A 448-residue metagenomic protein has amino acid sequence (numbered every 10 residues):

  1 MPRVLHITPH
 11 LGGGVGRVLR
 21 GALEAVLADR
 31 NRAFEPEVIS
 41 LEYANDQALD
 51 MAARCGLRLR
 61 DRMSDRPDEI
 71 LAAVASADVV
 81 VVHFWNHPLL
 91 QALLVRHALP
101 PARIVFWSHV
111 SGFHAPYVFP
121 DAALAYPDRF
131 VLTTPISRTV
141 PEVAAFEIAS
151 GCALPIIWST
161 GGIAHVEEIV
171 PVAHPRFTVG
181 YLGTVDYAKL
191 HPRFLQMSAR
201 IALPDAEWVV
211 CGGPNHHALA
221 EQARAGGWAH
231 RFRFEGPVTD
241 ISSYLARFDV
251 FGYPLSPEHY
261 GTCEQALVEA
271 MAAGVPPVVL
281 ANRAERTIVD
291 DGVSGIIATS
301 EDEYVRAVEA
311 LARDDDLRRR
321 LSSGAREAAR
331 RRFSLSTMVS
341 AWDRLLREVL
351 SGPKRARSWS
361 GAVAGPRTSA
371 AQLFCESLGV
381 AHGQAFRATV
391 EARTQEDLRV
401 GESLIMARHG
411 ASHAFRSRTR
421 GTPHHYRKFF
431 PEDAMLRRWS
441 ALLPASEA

Functional and structural regions predicted by a protein language model:
V4-I7, G161-H165, P171-K189, L195-S198 (+1 more regions): Conserved donor-binding/catalytic core segment of Leloir-type glycosyltransferases
E37-N45, E207-A220: Glycosyltransferase donor-sugar binding loop
R54-L59, L219-V238: Nucleotide-activated donor-binding/catalytic signature segment of Leloir-type glycosyltransferases, i.e., the conserved
H114-L154, I163-A164: A short, active-site helix/loop in glycosyltransferases that binds the activated sugar's phosphate group
P254-V268, L280-N282, R286-T287: Nucleotide-sugar-dependent
A272, P276-L280: Short hydrophobic beta-strand element within catalytic cores of glycosyltransferases and related nucleotide-activated
D291-D302, A310-D315: Conserved acidic donor-binding segment of nucleotide-sugar-dependent glycosyltransferases
R331, S336-A448: C-terminal amphipathic helix plus adjacent low-complexity, charged tail appended to glycosyltransferase catalytic
